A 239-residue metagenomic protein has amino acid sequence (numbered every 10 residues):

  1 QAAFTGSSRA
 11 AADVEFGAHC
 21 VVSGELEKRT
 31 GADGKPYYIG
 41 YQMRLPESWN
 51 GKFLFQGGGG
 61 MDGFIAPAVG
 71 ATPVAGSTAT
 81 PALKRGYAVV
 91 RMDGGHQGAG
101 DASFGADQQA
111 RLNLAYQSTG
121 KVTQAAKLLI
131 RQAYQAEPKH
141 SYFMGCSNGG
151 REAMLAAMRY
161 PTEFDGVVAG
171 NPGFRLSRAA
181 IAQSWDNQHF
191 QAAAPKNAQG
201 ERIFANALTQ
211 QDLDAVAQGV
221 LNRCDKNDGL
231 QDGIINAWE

Functional and structural regions predicted by a protein language model:
Q1-N50, I65-P67, G76, A217 (+2 more regions): Catalytic-loop region of hydrolases
A12, N50, G58-P138, I181-A182 (+1 more regions): Cap/lid segment of the alpha/beta-hydrolase catalytic domain
K28, G58-D62, P172: Glycine-rich His-Gly loop
Y134-F143, L230, I234-A237: Surface-exposed patches in mature extracellular/periplasmic domains of secreted proteins
M144-G149, A153: Gly/Ala-rich beta-loop-alpha elbow adjacent to hydrolase catalytic centers
L155-E239: A catalytic-pocket lid/entrance helix-loop region that shapes and gates access to the active site across common
